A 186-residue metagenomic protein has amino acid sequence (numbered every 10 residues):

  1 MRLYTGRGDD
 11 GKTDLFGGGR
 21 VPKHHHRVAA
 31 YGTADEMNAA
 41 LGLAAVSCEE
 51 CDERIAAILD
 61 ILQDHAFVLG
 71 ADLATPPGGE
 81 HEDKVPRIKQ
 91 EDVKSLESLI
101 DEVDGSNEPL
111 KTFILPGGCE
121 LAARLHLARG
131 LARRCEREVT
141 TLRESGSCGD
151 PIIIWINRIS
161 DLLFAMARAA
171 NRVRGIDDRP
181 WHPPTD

Functional and structural regions predicted by a protein language model:
M1-D186: Phosphate/pyrophosphate-binding loop motifs in nucleotide- or prenyl diphosphate-using proteins
